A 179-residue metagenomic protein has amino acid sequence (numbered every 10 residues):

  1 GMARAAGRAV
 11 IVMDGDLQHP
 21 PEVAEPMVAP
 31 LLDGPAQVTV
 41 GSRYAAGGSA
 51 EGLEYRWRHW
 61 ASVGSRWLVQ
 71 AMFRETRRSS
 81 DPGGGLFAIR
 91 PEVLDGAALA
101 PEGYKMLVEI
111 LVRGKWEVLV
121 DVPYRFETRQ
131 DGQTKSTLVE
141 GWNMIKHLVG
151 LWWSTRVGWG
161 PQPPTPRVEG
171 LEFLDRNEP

Functional and structural regions predicted by a protein language model:
G1, M72-R77, L99-P179: Hydrophobic helical membrane-anchoring modules
G1-R4, A9, P21-Y104, R129-V139: Acceptor/aglycone-binding surface of glycosyltransferases and processive sugar-polymer synthases
L17-H19: Acidic metal-phosphate-binding loop of nucleotide-sugar-dependent transferases
